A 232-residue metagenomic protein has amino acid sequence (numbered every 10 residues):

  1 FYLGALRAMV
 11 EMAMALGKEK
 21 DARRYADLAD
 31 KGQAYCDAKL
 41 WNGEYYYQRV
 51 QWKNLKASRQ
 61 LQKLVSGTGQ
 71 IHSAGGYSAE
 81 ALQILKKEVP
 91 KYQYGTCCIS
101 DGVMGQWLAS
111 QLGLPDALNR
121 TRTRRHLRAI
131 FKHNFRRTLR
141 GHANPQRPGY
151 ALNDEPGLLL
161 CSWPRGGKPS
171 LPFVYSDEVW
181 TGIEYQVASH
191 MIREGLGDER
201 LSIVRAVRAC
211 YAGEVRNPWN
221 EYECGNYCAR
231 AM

Functional and structural regions predicted by a protein language model:
F1-E19, G105-L118, Y185-L196: Well-ordered alpha-helical scaffold segments within catalytic/enzyme domains
F1-E19, R23-W41, K53: Hydrophobic, small-residue-rich alpha-helical packing segments that form membrane-like cores
F1-G4, S100-M104, Y175-Q186, M232: Aromatic- and histidine-enriched alpha-helix N-cap/loop-to-helix transition segments that scaffold the rims
L3, A151, L158-L159, G225-Y227: Short amphipathic alpha-helical "recognition" segments used for binding
M12-L16, Y35-K39, A129, H133-R136 (+3 more regions): Structured segments of extracytoplasmic/periplasmic soluble domains in secreted or envelope-associated proteins
R23-D37, T123-F131, R200-R208: Hydrophobic core segments within long, regular secondary-structure runs in both alpha- and beta-rich folds
D37-V179, A212-W219: Extended glycan-interaction surfaces of carbohydrate-active proteins
G197-M232: C-terminal catalytic domain of Rieske-type non-heme iron oxygenases
